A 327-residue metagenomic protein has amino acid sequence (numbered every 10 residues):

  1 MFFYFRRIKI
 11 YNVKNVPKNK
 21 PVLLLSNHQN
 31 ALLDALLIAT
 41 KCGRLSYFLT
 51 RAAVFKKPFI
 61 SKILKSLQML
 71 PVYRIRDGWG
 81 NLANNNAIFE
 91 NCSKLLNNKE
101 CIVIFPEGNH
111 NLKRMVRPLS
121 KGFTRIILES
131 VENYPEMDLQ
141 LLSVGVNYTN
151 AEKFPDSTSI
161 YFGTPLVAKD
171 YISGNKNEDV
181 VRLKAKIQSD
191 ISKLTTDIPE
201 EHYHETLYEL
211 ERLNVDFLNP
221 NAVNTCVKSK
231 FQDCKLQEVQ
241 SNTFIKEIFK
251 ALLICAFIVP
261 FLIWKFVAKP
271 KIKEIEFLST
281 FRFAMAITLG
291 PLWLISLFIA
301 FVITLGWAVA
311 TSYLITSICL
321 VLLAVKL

Functional and structural regions predicted by a protein language model:
M1, S130-Y134, I187, I191 (+1 more regions): Hydrophobic, Leu/Ile/Phe/Ala-enriched alpha-helical segments that form helix-helix packing faces
F3-G174, A251, W264-L278, F283-K326: Soluble catalytic domains of membrane acyltransferases
N177-C234: Long, charge-rich alpha-helical interaction segments
K193-E201, I254-I258, L297, F301: Intrinsically disordered or highly flexible coil/loop and linker segments, enriched in small and charged/polar residues
K235-V259: Transmembrane alpha-helical segments and their cytosolic interface motifs in multi-pass membrane proteins
